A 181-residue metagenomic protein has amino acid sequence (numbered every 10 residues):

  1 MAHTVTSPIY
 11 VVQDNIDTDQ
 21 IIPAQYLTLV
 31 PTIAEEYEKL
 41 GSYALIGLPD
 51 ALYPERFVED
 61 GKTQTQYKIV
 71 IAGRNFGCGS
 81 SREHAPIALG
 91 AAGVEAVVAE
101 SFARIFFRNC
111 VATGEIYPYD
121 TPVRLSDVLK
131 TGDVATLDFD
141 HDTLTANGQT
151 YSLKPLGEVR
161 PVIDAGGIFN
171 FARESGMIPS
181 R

Functional and structural regions predicted by a protein language model:
M1-E35, N170-S180: N-terminal, positively charged, Ser/Thr/Ala/Gly-biased leader segments that form transit/presequence-like amphipathic
H3, V134-T136, D140-R181: Long, charged alpha-helical interface segments
I16-D17, G77-H84, D164-R173: Conserved phosphate/anionic-ligand binding catalytic regions in large, soluble enzymes, centered on
D17, V123-D127, T143, E158-V159: A short acidic, often aromatic-flanked loop/helix-cap motif at beta-alpha or helix-coil junctions that lines enzyme
Q20, Y43, I105, P161 (+1 more regions): Alpha-helical scaffold segments in soluble metabolic enzymes
L27-H141, T150: Feature captures the catalytic cores and cofactor-binding loops of soluble hydro-lyases/lyases that act on carboxylate
